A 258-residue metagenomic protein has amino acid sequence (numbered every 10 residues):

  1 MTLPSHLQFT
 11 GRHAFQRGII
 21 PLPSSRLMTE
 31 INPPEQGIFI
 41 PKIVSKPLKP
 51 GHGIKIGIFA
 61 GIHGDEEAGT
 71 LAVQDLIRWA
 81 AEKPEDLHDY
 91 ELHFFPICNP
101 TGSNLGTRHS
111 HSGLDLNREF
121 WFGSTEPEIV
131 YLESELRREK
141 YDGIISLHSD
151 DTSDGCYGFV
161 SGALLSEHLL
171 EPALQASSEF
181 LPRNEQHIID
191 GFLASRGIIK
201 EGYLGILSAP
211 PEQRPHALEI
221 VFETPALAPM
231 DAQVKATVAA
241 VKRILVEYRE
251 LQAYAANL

Functional and structural regions predicted by a protein language model:
M1-L258: Structured catalytic-domain cores with a bias toward divalent-metal coordination
